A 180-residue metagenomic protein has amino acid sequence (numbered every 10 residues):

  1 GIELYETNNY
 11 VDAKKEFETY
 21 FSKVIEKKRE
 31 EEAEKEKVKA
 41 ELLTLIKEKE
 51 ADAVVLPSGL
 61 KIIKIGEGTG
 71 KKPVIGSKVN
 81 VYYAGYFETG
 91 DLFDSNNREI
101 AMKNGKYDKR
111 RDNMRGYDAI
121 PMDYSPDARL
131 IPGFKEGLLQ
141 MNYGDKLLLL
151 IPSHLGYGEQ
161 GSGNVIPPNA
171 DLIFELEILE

Functional and structural regions predicted by a protein language model:
G1-E180: Cross-family detector of peptidyl-prolyl cis-trans isomerase
